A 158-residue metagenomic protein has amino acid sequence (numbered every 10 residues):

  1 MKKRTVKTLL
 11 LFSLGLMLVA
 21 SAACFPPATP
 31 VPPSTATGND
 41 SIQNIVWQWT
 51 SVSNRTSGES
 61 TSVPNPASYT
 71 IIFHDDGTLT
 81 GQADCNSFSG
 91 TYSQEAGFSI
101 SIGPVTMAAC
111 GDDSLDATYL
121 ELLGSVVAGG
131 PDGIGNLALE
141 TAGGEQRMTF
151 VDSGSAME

Functional and structural regions predicted by a protein language model:
K2-L10: Bacterial N-terminal signal peptides that target proteins for export
L9-L10, C24-E158: Lipid interaction determinants
L11-S21: Bacterial N-terminal signal peptides
